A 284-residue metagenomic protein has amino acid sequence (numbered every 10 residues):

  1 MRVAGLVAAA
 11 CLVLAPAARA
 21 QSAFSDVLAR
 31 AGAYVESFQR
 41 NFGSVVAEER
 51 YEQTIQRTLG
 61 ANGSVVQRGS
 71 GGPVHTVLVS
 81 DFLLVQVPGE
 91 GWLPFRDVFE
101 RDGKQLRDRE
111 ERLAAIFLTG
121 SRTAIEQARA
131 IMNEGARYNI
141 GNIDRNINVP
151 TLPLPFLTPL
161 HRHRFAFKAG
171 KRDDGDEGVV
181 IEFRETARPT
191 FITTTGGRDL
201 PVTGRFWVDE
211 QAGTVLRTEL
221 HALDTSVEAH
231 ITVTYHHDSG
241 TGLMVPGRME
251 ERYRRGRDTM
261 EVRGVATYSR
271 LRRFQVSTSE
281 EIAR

Functional and structural regions predicted by a protein language model:
A4-A15: Bacterial N-terminal signal peptides
A20-T203, E210-L216, A222-I231, H237-P246 (+1 more regions): Structured extracytoplasmic
